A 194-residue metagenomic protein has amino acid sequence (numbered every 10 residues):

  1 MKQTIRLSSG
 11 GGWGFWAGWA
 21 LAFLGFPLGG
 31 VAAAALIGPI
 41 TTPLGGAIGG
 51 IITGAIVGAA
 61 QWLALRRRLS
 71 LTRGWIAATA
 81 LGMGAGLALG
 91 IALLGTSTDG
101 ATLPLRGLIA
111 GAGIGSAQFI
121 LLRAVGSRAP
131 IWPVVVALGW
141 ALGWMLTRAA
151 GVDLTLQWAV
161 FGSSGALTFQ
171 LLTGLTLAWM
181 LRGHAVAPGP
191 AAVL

Functional and structural regions predicted by a protein language model:
M1-L194: Juxtamembrane/disordered regions of integral membrane proteins
